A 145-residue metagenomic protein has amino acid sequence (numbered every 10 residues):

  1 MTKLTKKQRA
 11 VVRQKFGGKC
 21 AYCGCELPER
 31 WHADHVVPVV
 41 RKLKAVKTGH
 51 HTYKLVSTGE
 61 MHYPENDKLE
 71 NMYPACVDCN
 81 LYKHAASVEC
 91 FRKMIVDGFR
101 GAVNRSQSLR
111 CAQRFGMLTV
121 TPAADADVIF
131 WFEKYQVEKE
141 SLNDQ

Functional and structural regions predicted by a protein language model:
M1-K7, V11, K15, G24-P28 (+3 more regions): Extended charged
H32-P38, P74: Histidine-centered catalytic micro-motifs used for acid/base chemistry in nuclease and nucleotide-processing active
V39-A45: Compact nucleic-acid interaction/catalytic patches
